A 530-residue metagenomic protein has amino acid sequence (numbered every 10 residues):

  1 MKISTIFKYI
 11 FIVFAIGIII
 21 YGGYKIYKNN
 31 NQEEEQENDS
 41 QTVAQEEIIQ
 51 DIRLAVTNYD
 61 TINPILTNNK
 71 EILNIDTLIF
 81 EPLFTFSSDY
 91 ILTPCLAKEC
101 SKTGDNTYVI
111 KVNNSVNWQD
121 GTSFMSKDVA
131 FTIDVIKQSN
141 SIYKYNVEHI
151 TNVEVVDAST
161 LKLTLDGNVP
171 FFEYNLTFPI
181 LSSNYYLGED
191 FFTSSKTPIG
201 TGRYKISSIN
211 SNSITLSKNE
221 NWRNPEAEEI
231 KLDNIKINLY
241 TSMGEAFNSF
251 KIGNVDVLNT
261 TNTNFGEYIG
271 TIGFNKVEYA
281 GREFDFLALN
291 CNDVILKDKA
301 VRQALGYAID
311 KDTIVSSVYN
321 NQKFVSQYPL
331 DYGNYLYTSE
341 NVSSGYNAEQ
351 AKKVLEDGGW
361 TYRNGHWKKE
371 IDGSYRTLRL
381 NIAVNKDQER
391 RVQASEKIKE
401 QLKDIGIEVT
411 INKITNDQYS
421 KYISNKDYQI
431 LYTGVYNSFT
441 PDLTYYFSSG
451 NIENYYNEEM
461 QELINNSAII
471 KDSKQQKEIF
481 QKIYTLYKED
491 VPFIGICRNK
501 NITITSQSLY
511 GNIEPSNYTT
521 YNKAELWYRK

Functional and structural regions predicted by a protein language model:
I19, S213, A308-S339, R390-K399 (+1 more regions): Detector for C-terminal structural segments
A55-G104, D134, I199: N-terminal lobe/hinge region of extracytoplasmic solute-binding protein
V56-D76, L96-A97, T122, F172-L181 (+2 more regions): A structural "hinge/loop" feature
K70, I91, L176-I230, N234-K236 (+3 more regions): Gly/Pro-rich hinge or "lid" segments in bacterial periplasmic/extracellular proteins
K98-N140, K162, I295: Aromatic- and charge-enriched surface segment that lines or borders ligand/interaction sites
S101-T103, V109, Y145-L187: Surface-exposed binding/hinge segments that line and control ligand-binding clefts or catalytic entry sites
W222-Y268, E408-T410: Ligand-site clamp/hinge motif
K297-K399, K482: Append "and occasionally in soluble cytosolic enzymes with long acidic Gly/Pro-rich linkers
